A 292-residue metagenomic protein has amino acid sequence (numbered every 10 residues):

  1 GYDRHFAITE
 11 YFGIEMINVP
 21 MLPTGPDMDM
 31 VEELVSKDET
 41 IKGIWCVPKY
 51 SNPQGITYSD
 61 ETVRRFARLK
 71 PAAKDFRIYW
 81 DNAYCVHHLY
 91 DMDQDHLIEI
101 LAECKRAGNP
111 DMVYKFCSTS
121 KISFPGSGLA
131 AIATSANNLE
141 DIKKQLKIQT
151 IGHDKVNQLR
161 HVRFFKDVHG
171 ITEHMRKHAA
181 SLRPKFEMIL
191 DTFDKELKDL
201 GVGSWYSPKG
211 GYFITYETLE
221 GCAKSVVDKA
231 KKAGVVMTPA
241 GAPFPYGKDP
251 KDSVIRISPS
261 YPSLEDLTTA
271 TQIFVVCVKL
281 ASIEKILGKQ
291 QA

Functional and structural regions predicted by a protein language model:
G1-K74, C85-G108, A223, V275 (+1 more regions): Conserved core of the PLP fold type I
G43, R77, Y114: Hydrophobic "anchor" residues on beta-strands that sit immediately upstream of conserved functional sites
D81-N82: Walker B catalytic acidic pair
A102-R183: Conserved core segment of the aminotransferase class I/II
N109, K232, G247-A292: PLP-dependent enzyme catalytic core of the Aspartate aminotransferase-like
N138-L139, K143, F213-R256, L264 (+1 more regions): Conserved C-terminal alpha-helix-loop-beta "cap" of PLP-dependent enzymes that closes/shapes the active-site mouth
R176-L190, V202-E217: Conserved glycine-rich beta-strand-loop-beta hairpin in the small C-terminal domain of fold type I
